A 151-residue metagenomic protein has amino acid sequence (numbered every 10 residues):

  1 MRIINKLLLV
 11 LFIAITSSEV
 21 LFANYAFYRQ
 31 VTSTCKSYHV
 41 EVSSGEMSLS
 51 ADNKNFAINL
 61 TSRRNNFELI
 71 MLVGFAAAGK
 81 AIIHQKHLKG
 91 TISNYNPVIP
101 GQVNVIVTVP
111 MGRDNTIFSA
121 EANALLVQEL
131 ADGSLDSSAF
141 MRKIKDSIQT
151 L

Functional and structural regions predicted by a protein language model:
M1-L8: Bacterial N-terminal signal peptides that target proteins for export
L8-T16: Bacterial N-terminal signal peptides
S18-A23: Sec/Tat signal peptide C-region and signal peptidase I cleavage site
Y28-R64, K89-L151: Polar/charged, Gly/Pro-rich intrinsically disordered segments
E68-G90: Short, non-transmembrane amphipathic alpha-helical segments
